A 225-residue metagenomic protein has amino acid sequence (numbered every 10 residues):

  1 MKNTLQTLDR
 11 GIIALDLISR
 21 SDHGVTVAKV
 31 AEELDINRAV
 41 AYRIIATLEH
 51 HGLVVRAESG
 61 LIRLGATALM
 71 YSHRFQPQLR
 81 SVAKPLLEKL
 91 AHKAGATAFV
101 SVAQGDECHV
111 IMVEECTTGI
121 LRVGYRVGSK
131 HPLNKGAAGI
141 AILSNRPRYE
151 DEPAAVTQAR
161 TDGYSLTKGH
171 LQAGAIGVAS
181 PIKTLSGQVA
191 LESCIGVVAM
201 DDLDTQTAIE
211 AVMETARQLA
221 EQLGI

Functional and structural regions predicted by a protein language model:
M1-P77, E221, I225: N-terminal helix-turn-helix
T4-L8, L61, G65, R80 (+5 more regions): Short, structured helix-loop boundary elements
S19, L143-P147, M213-G224: Short amphipathic alpha-helical signal-transduction/dimerization elements
V54-V55, V100-S101, I182: A structural signal for short hydrophobic beta-strand segments in well-ordered beta-sheet cores
R63-L64, L69-Y149: Amphipathic alpha-helical effector-binding/dimerization core of metabolite-sensing transcriptional regulators
E152-Q222: Extended hydrophobic
